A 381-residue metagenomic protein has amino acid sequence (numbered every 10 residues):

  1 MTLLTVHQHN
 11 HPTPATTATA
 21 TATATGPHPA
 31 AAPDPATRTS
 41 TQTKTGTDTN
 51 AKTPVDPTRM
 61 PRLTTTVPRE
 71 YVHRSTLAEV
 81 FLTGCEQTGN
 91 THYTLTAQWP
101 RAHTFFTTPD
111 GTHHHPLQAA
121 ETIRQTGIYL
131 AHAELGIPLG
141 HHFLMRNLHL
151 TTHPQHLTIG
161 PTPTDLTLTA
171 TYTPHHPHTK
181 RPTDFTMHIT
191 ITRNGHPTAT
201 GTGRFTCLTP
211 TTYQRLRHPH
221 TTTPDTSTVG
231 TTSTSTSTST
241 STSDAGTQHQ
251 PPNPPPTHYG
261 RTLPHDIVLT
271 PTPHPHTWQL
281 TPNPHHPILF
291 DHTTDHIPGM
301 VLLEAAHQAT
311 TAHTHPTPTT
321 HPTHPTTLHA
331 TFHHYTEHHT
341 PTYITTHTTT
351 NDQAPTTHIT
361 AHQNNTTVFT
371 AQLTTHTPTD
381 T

Functional and structural regions predicted by a protein language model:
M1, Q8, L148-N194, P325-T367: Hydrophobic beta-sheet segments that form the core/acyl-binding groove of ACP/CoA-dependent acyl-chain-processing
M1-G111, T206-T234, T240-F290, T381: Non-catalytic linker/capping segments at the edges of enzyme domains
R62, H142-L144, T151-I159, G203 (+1 more regions): A cross-family "folded-core" feature that marks the main globular domain of proteins
L95-R101, L139-H149: A short glycine/small-residue-enriched secondary-structure motif
F105-T107, G111, A119, G127 (+5 more regions): Hydrophobic alpha-helical segments that drive targeting, anchoring, or assembly
H114-H142, I297-T320: Active-site helix/loop of acyl-thioester processing domains in fatty-acid/polyketide metabolism, spanning hotdog-fold
P177-D225, T356-T381: Mixed-charge, glycine-accented linear interaction segment located at domain edges/termini
P264-P341, Q353, H358-T360: Acidic/His-leaning functional-site neighborhoods
